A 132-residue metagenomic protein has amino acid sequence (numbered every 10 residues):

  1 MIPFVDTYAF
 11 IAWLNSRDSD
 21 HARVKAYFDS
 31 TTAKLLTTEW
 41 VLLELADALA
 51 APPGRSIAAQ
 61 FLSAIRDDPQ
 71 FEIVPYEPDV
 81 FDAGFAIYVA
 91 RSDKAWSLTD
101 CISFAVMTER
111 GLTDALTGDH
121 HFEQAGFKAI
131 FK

Functional and structural regions predicted by a protein language model:
M1-T37, A50-S63: Short, well-structured N-terminal submotif of metal-dependent ribonuclease cores
A9-F10, E44-L45, A83: A general alpha-helix detector
I11, T32, L49, P69-Q70 (+1 more regions): Short amphipathic alpha-helical interaction patches enriched in hydrophobic/aromatic residues with interspersed Lys/Arg
E39-W40, D100, D119-H120: Short secondary-structure boundary segments
D47-A50, T108: Short glycine/serine- and small hydrophobic-enriched flexible loop segments
I65-E77, R91-D93, F122-K132: Short acidic, glycine/proline-enriched helix-loop-strand junctions
E72-D114: Active-site neighborhoods of divalent-metal-dependent phosphate/nucleic-acid chemistry enzymes
F104-A105, E109-K132: Acidic, PIN/NYN-like endoribonuclease modules and their adjacent C-terminal/linker elements
